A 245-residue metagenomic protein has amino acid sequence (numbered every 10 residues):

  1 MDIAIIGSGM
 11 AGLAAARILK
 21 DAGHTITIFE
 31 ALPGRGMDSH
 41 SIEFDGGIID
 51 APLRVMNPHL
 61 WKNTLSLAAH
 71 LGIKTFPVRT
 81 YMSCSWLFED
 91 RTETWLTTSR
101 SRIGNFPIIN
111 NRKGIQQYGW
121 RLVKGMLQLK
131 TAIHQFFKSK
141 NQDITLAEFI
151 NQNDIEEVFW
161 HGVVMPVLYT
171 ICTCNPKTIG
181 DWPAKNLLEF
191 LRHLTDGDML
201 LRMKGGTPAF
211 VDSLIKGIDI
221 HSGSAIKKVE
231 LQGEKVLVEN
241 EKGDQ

Functional and structural regions predicted by a protein language model:
D2-I28: N-terminal Rossmann-like FAD-binding beta1-loop-alpha1 element of flavoenzymes
K20-F44: Glycine-rich FAD pyrophosphate-binding loop
T25, K74, I220: Residue-level detector of anion-binding/catalytic polar loops
S41-L65: N-terminal glycine-rich dinucleotide-binding loop that anchors FAD/FMN and/or NAD(P) in oxidoreductases
P58, K62-G180, H193: Mobile amphipathic helical/loop "lid" adjacent to a hydrophobic cofactor/ligand pocket
L187-K235, N240: Helical element adjacent to the flavin cofactor pocket in flavoenzyme catalytic cores
E241-Q245: Core beta-strand elements of the Rossmann-like FAD/NAD(P) dinucleotide-binding domain in flavoenzyme oxidoreductases
